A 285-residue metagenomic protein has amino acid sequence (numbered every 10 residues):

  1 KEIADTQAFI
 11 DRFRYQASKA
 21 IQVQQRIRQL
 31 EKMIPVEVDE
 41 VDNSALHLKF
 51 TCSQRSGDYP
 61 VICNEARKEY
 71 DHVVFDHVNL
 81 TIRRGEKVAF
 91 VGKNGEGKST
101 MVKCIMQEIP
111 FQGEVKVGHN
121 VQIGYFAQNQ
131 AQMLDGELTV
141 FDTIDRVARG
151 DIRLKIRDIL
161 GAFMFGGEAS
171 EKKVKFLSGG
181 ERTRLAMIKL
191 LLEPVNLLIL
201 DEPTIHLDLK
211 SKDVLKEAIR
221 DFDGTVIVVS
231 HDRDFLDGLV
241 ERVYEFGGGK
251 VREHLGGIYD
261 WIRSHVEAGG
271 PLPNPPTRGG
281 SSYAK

Functional and structural regions predicted by a protein language model:
K1, L48-K285: ABC ATP-binding cassette signature C-motif
K1-F13: Short cytosolic helices in intracellular loops of multi-pass membrane proteins
F13-S18, L48-F50: Tryptophan-centric aromatic hotspots in well-structured domains and transmembrane helices
Q16-A20, R149-G150: Alpha-helix boundary/capping and short turn/kink residues
S18-Q22, K32-D42, G270-P275: Proline-centered turn/helix-capping motifs that create local helix->coil transitions or kinks
S44-L46: A generic structural signal for short beta-strands and their flanking turns/coil linkers
